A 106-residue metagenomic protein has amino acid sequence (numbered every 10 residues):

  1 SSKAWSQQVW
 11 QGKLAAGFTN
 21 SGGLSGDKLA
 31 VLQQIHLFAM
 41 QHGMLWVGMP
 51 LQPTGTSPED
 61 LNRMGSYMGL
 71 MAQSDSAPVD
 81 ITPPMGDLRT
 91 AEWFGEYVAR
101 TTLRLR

Functional and structural regions predicted by a protein language model:
S1-P58: Helix-loop-strand module that forms the ligand-binding subsite of alpha/beta enzymes
P50-R106: Glycine-rich phosphate/pyrophosphate-binding loop and the adjoining helix
